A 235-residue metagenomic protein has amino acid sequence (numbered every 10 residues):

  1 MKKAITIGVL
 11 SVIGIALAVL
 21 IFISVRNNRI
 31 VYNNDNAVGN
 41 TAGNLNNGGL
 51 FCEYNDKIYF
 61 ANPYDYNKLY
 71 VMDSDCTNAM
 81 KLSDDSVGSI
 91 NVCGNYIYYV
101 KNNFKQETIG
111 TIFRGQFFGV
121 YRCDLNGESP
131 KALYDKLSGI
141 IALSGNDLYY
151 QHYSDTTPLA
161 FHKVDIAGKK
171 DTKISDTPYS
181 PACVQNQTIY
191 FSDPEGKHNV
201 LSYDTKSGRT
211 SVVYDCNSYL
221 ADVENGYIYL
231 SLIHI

Functional and structural regions predicted by a protein language model:
M1-G14: N-terminal Sec-pathway targeting helices
D35-A42, N78-S83, S129-Y134, K170-S175 (+1 more regions): A short beta-strand motif characteristic of beta-propeller blades
V38-N67, G88: Beta-strand-rich domains and repeat architectures in extracellular enzymes and scaffolds, especially beta-propellers
N46-C52, S86-G94, K136-G145, T177-N186 (+1 more regions): Repeated scaffold domains used in trafficking and secretory/extracellular systems, primarily beta-propellers
Y59-F60, Y98-V100, Y149-Q151, Y190-F191 (+1 more regions): Residue position within the beta-strands of beta-propeller blades
N62-Y66, Q106-F117, S154-L159, P194-K197: Short, solvent-exposed loop/turn segments at conserved positions within beta-propeller repeat blades
D73-T77, D124-E128, D165-K169, D204-G208: Short loop/turn segments that connect beta-strands within beta-propeller blades
I233-I235: Conserved small/polar residues in nucleotide/adenosyl-binding loops
